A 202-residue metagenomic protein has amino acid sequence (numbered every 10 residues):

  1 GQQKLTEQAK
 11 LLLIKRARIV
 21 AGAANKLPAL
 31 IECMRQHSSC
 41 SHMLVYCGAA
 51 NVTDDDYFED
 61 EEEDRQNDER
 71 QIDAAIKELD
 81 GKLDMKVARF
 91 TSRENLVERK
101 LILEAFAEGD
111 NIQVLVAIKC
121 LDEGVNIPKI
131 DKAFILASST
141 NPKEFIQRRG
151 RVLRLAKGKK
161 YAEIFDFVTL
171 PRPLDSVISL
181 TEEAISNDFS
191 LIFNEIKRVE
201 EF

Functional and structural regions predicted by a protein language model:
G1-K15, I19-A23, C33, Y46 (+2 more regions): Interdomain motor-coupling "hinge/lid" segment immediately C-terminal to the ATP-binding subdomain of NTP-driven enzymes
L11-G81: Conserved interdomain hinge at the start of the Helicase C-terminal
A24-L27, P142-I146, G158-Y161, F189 (+1 more regions): Amphipathic alpha-helical transducer elements in NTP-driven molecular machines
L44, N67-E123: Conserved helicase ATPase core of P-loop NTP-dependent helicases/translocases
A50-V52, N95, L121-D122, S138-N141 (+2 more regions): Conserved nucleotide-binding/hydrolysis micro-motifs of P-loop NTPases
N51-R70, L174-N194: Short, flexible/disordered intra-domain loops and linkers
V114-I118, E123-S139, E144-Q147, R151 (+1 more regions): A short beta-strand element within the Helicase C-terminal
R151-F189: Conserved segment of the helicase C-terminal RecA-like domain
